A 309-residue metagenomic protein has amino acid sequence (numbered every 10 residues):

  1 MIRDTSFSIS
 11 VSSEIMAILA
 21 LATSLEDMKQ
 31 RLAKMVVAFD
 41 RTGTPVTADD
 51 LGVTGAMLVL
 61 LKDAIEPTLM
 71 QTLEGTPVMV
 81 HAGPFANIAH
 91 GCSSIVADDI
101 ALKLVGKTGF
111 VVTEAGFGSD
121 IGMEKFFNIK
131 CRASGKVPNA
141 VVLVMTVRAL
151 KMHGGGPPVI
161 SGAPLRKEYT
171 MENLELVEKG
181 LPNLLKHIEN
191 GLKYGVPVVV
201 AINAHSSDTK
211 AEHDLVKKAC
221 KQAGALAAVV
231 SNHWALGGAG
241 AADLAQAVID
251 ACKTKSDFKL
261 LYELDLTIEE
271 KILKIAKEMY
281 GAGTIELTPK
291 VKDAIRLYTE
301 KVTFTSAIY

Functional and structural regions predicted by a protein language model:
M1-Y309: Flexible phosphate-sensing "switch/lid" loops adjacent to ATP/NTP-binding sites across phosphate-transfer
